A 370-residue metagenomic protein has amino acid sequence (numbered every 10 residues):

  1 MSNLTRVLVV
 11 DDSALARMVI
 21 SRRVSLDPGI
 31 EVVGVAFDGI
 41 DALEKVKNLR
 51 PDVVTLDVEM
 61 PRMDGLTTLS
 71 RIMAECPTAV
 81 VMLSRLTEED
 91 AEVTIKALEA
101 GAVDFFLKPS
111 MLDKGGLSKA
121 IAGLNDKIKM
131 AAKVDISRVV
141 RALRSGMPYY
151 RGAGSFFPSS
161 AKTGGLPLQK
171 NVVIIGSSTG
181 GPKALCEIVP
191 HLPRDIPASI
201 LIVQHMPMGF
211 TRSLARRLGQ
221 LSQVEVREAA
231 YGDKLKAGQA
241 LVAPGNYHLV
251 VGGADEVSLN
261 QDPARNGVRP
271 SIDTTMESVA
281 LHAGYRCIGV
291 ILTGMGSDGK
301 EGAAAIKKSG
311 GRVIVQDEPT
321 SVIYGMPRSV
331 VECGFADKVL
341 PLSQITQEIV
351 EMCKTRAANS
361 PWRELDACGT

Functional and structural regions predicted by a protein language model:
S2-L8, A14-G29, V35, I40-D41 (+3 more regions): Conserved acid/base catalytic micro-environments in cytosolic active-site loops
